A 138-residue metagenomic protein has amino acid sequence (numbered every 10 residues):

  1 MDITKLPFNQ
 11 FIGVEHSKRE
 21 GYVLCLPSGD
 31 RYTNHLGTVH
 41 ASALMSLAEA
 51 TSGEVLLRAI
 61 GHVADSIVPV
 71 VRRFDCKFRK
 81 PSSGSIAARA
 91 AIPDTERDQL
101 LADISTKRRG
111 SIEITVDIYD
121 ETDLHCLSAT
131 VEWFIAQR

Functional and structural regions predicted by a protein language model:
M1-T4: N-proximal, solvent-exposed amphipathic alpha-helical segments enriched in charged/polar residues
F8-V39: Catalytic strand-loop segment that frames the active site of acyl-thioester-processing enzymes
Q10-V14, R72-F78, Q99-L101: Short structured motifs
F11, V39, T51, P69-R73 (+2 more regions): Short connector loops at helix/strand junctions that flank enzyme active sites, especially segments positioning acidic
E15, D75-K77, R89-A91, D117 (+1 more regions): Residues located in well-ordered beta-strands
P27, R31-E54, S66: Hot-dog-fold acyl-thioester-processing enzymes
V55-T95: Hydrophobic beta-strand-centered segment that forms part of the acyl-chain substrate-binding groove
S83, P93-R138: HotDog/MaoC-like acyl-thioester-processing domains
